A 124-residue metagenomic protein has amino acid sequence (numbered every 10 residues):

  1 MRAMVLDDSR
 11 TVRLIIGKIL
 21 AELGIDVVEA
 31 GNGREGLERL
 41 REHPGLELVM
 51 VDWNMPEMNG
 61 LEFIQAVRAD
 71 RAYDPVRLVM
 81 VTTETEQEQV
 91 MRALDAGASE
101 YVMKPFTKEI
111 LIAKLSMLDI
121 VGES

Functional and structural regions predicted by a protein language model:
L14-E22: Charged docking surfaces used in two-component/phosphorelay signaling
G24-G31, R39: Short hydrophobic/Thr-rich beta-strand motif most characteristic of the beta2 strand and flanking loop of CheY-like
P44-M50: Active-site beta3 strand of CheY-like receiver
M55: Receiver (REC) domain active-site loop signature in two-component systems and cognate sites in sensor histidine kinases
S99: Short, glycine/charged-rich "phosphate-handling" switch motifs in NTP-dependent and phosphotransfer domains
F106-L115: C-terminal output helix
